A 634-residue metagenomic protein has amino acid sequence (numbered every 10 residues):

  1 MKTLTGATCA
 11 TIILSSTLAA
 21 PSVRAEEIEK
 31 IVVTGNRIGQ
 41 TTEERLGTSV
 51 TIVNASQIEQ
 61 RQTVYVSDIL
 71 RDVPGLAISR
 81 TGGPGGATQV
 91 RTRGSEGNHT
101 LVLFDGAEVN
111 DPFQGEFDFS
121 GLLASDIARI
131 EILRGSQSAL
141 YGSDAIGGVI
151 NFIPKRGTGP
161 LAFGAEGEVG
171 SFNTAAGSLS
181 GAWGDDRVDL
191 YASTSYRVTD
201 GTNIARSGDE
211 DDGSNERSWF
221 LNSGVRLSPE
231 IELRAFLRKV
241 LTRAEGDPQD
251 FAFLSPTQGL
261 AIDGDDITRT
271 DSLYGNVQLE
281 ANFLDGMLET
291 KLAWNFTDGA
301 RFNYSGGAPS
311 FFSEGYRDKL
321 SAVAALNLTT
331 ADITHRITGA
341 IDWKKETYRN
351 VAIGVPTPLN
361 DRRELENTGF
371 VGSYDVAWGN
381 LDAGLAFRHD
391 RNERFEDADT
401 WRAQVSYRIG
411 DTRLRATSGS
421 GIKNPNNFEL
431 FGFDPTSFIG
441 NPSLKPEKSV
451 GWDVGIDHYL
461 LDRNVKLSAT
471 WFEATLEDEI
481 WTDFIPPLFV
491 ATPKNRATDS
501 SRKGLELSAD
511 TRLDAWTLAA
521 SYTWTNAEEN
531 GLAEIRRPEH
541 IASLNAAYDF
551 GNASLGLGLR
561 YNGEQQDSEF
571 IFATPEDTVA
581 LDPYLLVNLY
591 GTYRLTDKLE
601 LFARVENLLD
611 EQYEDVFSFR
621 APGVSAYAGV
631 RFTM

Functional and structural regions predicted by a protein language model:
I28-E59, Q89, G97: N-terminal periplasmic "start-of-domain" segments of outer-membrane beta-barrel proteins
V66-I69, G86-R91, L103, D118-L123 (+3 more regions): N-terminal periplasmic accessory domains that precede and gate Gram-negative outer-membrane beta-barrel machines
S67, R71-A107: Extracytoplasmic beta-strand/coil segments of soluble accessory domains associated with Gram-negative outer-membrane
A107-R134, N441: Short acidic/polar hinge/loop motifs at secondary-structure boundaries that mediate gating or recognition
A139, N151, T158-E168, F172 (+1 more regions): Periplasmic-side early beta-strands and strand-to-turn transitions of outer-membrane beta-barrels
S214-I337, I341-K345, L467: Outer-membrane beta-barrel domain signature, strongest for Gram-negative TonB-dependent receptors and also present
A252-P256, L260-N282, R408, R413 (+4 more regions): Outer-membrane beta-barrel signature, preferentially recognizing the C-terminal barrel domain of Gram-negative
A377-A383, L467-S468, F472-T475, N495-F570 (+2 more regions): Gram-negative outer-membrane beta-barrel transporters
